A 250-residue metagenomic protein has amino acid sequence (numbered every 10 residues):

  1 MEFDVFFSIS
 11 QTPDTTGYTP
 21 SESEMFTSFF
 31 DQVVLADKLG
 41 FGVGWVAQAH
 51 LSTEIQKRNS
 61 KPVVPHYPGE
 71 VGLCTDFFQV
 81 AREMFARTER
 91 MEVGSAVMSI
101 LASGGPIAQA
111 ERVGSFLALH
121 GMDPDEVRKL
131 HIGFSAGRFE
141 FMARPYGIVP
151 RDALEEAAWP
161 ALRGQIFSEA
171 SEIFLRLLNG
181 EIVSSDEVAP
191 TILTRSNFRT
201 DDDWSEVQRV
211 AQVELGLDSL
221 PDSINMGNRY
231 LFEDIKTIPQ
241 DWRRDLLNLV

Functional and structural regions predicted by a protein language model:
M1-R87: N-terminal beta1-alpha1-beta2 module of alpha/beta enzyme domains
F3-F7, G44-V46, V93-A96, E126-A136 (+1 more regions): Hydrophobic faces of well-ordered beta-strands that scaffold small-molecule active sites in alpha/beta enzyme cores
S10, L51, I100, G137-F139: Residue-level marker for beta-strand->alpha-helix junctions and adjacent short loops that shape enzyme
Y18-P20, Y67-P68, I100, A158 (+1 more regions): Short, contiguous strand/loop micro-motifs
G40, E89, L119-M122: Active-site-proximal glycine-rich helix-loop-beta segment
P68-T75, V97-I107, L162: Short coil/turn segments at secondary-structure boundaries
A81-E83, T88, E92-I100: Long, well-ordered hydrophobic secondary-structure segments characteristic of membrane-embedded and membrane-proximal
S103-V250: Internal, glycine-rich beta/alpha segment that forms the wall or movable "lid" of small-molecule/cofactor binding
